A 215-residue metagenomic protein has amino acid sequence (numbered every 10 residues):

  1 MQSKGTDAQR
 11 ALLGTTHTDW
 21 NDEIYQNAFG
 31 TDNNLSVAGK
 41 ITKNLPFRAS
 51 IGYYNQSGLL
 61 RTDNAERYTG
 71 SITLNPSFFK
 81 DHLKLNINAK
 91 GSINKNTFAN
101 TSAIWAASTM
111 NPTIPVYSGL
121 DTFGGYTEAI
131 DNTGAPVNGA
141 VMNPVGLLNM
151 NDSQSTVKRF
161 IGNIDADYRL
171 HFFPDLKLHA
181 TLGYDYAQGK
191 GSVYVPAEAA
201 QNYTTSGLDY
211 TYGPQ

Functional and structural regions predicted by a protein language model:
M1-R61, D81, A99-A103, M150 (+2 more regions): Residues embedded in well-ordered regular secondary structure
M1-S3, S92-G134, V193: A surface-exposed, glycine/aromatic-enriched loop/edge motif typical of exported proteins
A8-T18, A28, R48-N55, A135-L148 (+1 more regions): Flexible, solvent-exposed coil segments and beta strand-coil junctions, predominantly the extracellular/periplasmic
G39, L59-S71, K90-S92, F98-A103 (+2 more regions): Small-side-chain secondary-structure face that scaffolds active or pore-lining regions
T42-N44, F78-H82, H171-D175: Strand-connecting loop/turn motifs
F47-A49, L83-I87, L176-L182: Transmembrane beta-strands of outer-membrane beta-barrel proteins
A106-G125, A140-M142, R159-I161, H179-K190: Outer-membrane beta-barrel proteins and related beta-barrel translocases across Gram-negative bacteria
